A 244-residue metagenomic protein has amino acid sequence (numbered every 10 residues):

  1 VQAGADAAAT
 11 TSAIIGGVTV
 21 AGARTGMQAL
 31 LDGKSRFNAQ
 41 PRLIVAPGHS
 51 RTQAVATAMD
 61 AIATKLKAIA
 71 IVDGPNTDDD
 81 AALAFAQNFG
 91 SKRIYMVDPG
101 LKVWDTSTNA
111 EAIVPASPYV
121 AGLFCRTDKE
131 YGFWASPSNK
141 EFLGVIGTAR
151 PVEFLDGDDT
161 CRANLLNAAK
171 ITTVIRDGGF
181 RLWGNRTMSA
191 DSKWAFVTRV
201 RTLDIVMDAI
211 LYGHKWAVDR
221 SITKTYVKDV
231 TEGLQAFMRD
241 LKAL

Functional and structural regions predicted by a protein language model:
Q2-D219, V230, K242-L244: A glycine- and small-residue-enriched flexible loop/hinge signal that marks low-structured segments
T223-T231: Extended C-terminal subregions enriched in glycine
L234: Hydrophobic, well-ordered secondary-structure elements that form the walls of internal hydrophobic environments
